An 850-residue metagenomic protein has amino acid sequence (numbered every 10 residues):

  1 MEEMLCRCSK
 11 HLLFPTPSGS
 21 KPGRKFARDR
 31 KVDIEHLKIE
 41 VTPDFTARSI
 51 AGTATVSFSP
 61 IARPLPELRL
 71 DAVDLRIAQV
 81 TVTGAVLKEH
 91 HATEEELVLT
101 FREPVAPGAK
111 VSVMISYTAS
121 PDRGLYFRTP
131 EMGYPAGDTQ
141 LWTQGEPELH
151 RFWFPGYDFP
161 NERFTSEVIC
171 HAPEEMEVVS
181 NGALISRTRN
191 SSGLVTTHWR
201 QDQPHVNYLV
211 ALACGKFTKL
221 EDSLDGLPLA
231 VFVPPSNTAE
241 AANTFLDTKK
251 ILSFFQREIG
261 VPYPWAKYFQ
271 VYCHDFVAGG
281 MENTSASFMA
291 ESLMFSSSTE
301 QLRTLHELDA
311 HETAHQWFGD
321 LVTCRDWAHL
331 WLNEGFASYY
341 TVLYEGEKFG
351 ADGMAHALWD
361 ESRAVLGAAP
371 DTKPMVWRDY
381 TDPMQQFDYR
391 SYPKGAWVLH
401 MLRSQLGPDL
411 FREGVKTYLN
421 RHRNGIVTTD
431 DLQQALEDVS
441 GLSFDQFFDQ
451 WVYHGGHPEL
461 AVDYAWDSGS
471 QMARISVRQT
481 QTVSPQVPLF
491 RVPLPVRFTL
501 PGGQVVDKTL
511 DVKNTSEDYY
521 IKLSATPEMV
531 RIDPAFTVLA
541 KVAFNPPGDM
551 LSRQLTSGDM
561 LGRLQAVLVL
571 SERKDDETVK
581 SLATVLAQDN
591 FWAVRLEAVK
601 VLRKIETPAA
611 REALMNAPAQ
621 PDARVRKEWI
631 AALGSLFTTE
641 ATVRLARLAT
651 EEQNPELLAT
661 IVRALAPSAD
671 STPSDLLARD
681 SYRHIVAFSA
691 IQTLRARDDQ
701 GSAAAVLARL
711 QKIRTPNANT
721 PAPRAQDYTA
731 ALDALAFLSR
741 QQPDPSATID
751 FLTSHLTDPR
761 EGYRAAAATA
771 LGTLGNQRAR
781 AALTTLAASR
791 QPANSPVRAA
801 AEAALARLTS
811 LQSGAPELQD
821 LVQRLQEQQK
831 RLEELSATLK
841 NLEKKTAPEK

Functional and structural regions predicted by a protein language model:
M1-A266, S292, R378, D388-Y389 (+6 more regions): Acidic/His-enriched low-complexity segments
E3, A172, E177, V195 (+6 more regions): Non-catalytic accessory/interaction domains
L97, W199, V231-V477: Hydrophobic alpha-helical and helix-loop surface patches within well-folded domains that function as non-catalytic
G280, V483-P488, V505-K508, Y519-I521 (+5 more regions): Extended hydrophobic-aromatic, low-complexity segments
F536-A540, L561-D575, T584, A593-T607 (+12 more regions): Structural detector for internal amphipathic alpha-helices that build alpha-solenoid repeat scaffolds
G548, V579, R611, T642 (+3 more regions): Core helices of alpha-solenoid repeat scaffolds
M550-L555, S581-N590, A613-P621, R644-E652 (+5 more regions): Alpha-solenoid HEAT/Armadillo-like helical repeat scaffolds in large eukaryotic proteins
L811-K850: Long, leucine- and charge-enriched amphipathic alpha-helices that form heptad-repeat coiled-coil/leucine-zipper-like
